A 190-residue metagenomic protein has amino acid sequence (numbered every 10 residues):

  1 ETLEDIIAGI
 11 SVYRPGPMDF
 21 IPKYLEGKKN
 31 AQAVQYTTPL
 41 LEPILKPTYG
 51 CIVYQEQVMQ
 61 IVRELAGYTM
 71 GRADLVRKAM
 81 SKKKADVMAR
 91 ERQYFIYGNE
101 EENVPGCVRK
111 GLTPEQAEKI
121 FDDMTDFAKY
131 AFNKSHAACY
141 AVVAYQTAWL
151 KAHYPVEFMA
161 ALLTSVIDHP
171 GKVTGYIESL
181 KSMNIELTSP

Functional and structural regions predicted by a protein language model:
E1-P190: Noncatalytic, beta-rich nucleic-acid-contacting surfaces in large DNA/RNA-processing enzymes
